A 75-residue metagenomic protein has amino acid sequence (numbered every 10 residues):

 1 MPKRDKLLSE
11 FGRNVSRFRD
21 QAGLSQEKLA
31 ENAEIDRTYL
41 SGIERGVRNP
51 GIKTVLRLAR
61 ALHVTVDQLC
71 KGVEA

Functional and structural regions predicted by a protein language model:
M1-E10: A detector for short, charged/polar N-terminal pre-domain segments
P2, R60, K71-A75: Short, charged recognition helix plus adjacent turn of helix-turn-helix-like nucleic-acid-binding domains
S9, D20-Q21, N49: Short amphipathic helical patch at the helix-1/turn junction of helix-turn-helix
R13-N32: Short basic helix-loop element that most often maps to the first helix and adjoining turn of HTH DNA-binding modules
V15, L29-A30, L40-I43, L69: Conserved hydrophobic/aromatic packing and binding residues within compact polymer-binding modules
E34-R48: Recognition helix of helix-turn-helix/homeodomain-like DNA-binding domains that insert into the DNA major groove
K53-Q68: DNA major-groove recognition helix of helix-turn-helix/homeodomain DNA-binding modules
